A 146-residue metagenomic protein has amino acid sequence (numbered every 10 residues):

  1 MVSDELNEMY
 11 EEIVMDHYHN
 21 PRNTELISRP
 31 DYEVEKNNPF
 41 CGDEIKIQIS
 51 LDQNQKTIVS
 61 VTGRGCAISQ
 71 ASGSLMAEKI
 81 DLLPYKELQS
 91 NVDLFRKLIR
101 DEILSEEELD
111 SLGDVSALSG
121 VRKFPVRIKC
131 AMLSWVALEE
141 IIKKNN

Functional and structural regions predicted by a protein language model:
M1-T24, L83-N146: C-terminal binding/interaction regions
T24-V59, G63: Structured beta-strand/loop patches that form or line metal/cofactor-binding pockets in enzymes
I45, S74, K129: Active-site phosphate/pyrophosphate-handling residues
Q55, S74, D114-L118: A short small-residue
R64-Q70: Short, thiol/selenol-centered motifs that function as redox-active sites or metal-ligating centers
Q70-A71, S90: Alpha-helical macromolecular-interaction surfaces
S72-P84: Alpha-helical support elements that line or immediately flank enzyme active sites and cofactor-binding pockets
